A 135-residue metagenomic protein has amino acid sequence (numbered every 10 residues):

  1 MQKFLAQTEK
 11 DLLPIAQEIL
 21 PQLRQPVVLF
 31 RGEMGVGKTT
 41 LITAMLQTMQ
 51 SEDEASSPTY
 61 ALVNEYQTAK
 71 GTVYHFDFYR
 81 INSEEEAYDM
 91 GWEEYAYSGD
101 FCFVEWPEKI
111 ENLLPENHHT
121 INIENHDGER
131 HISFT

Functional and structural regions predicted by a protein language model:
M1-I19: N-terminal pre-Walker A segment at the start of P-loop NTPase domains
Q2-L5, Q47-Q50, S83-E85, E93-T135: Short phosphate-coordinating micro-motif centered on Lys-Gly-acidic
V28-F30: Hydrophobic anchor at the beta1->P-loop junction of P-loop NTPases
E33: P-loop (Walker A) phosphate-binding loop of NTP-binding proteins
K38: Conserved lysine of the Walker
S51-Y66: Short beta-strand-centered segment that lines the nucleotide-binding/catalytic pocket of NTP-utilizing
E65-Y95: Mid-chain, well-packed structural core segment of small domains
